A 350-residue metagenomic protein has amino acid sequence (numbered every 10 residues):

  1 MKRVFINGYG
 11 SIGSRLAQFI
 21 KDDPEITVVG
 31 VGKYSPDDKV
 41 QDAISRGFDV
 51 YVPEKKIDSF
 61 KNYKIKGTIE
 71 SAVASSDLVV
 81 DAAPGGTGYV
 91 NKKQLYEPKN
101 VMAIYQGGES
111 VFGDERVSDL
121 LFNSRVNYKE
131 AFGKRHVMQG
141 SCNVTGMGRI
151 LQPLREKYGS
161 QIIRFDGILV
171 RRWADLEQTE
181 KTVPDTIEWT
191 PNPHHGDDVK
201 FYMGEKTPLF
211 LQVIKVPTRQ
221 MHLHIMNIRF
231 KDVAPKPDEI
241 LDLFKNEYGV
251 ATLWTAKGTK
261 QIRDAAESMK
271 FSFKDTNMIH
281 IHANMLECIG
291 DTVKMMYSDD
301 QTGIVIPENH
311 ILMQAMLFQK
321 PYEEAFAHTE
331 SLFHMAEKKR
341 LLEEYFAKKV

Functional and structural regions predicted by a protein language model:
M1-Q178, A325-H328: N-terminal Rossmann-like NAD(P) cofactor-binding subdomain of oxidoreductases, focused on the glycine-rich
S14-G67, Q161-R171, D175-Q301: C-terminal substrate-binding/catalytic lobe of Rossmann-fold NAD(P)-dependent oxidoreductases
D23, K157, A251, M316-E323: Solvent-exposed amphipathic alpha-helical surface segments
E115-N123, M138-G146, D175, V199-K206 (+3 more regions): Low-complexity, flexible helical/coil segments
P153-K157, R229, A315: Active-site catalytic microenvironments for nucleophilic, acid-base chemistry
K274-V350: NAD(P)-dependent Rossmann-like dehydrogenase/reductase catalytic/cofactor-binding core
